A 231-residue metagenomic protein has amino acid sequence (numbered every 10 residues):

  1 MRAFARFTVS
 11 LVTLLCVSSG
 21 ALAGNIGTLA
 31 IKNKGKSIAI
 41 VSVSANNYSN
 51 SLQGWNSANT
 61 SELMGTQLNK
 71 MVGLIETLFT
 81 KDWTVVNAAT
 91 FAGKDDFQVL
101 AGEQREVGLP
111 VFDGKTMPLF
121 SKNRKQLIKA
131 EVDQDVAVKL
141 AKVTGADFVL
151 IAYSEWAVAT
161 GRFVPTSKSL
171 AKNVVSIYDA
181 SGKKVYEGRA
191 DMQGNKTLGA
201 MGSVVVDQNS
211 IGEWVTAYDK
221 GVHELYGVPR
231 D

Functional and structural regions predicted by a protein language model:
M1-L11: Bacterial N-terminal signal peptides that target proteins for export
R2-F4, A58, V86, A159 (+1 more regions): Enriched - but not universal
V9, S61, V204-D207: Residues at structural and domain junctions
V17-S18: N-terminal signal peptide c-region/cleavage motif recognized by signal peptidases
A23-S51, V132-G145, Y153-D231: C-terminal/domain-edge helix-coil "capping" segments
Q53-V149, K184: N-terminal segment of the mature soluble domain
